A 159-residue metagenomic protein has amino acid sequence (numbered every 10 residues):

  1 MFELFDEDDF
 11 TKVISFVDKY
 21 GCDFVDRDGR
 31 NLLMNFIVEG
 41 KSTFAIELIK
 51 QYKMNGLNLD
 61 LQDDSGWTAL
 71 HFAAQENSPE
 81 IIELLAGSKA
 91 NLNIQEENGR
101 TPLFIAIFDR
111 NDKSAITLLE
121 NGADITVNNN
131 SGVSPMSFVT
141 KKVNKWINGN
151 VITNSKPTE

Functional and structural regions predicted by a protein language model:
M1-K50, S155-E159: Intrinsically disordered, low-complexity regulatory segments in ankyrin-centric signaling systems
M1-L4, N121, N128-E159: Ankyrin-repeat-protein effector appendages
E3-D8, N35-S42, F72-S78, I105-N111 (+1 more regions): Ankyrin repeat A-helix N-terminal signature
D9-F16, K41-K53, S78-A86, N111-L119 (+1 more regions): Ankyrin repeat structural motif
I37-G40, L57-S88: Alpha-helical adaptor scaffolds
